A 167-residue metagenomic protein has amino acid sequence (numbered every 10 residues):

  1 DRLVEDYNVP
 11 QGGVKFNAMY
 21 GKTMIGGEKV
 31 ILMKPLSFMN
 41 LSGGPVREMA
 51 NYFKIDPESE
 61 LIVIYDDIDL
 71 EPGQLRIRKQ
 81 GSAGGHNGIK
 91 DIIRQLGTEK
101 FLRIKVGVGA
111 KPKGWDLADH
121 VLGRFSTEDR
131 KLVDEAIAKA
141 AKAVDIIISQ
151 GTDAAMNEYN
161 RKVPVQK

Functional and structural regions predicted by a protein language model:
D1-Q80, K90-R94, T98-I104, K111-D116 (+2 more regions): Nucleotide and nucleotide-moiety/phosphate-recognizing core
G85-G88: Hydrophobic alpha-helical segments within soluble ligand-binding/sensing domains
